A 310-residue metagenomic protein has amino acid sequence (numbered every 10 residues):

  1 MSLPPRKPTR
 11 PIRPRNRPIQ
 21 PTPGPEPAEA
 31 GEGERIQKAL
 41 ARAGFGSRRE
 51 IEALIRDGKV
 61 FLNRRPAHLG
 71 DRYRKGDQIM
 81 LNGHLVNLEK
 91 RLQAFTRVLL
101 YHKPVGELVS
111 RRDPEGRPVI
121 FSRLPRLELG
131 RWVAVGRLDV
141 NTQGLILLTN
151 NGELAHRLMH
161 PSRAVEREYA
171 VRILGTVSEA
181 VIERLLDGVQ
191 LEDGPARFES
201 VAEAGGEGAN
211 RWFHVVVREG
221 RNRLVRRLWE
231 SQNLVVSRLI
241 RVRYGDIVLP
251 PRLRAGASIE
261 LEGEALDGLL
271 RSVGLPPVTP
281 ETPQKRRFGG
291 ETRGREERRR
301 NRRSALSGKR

Functional and structural regions predicted by a protein language model:
S2, T9-R310: Basic, flexible Lys/Arg- and Gly-enriched helix-loop patches that mediate nucleic-acid binding at interfaces with rRNA
